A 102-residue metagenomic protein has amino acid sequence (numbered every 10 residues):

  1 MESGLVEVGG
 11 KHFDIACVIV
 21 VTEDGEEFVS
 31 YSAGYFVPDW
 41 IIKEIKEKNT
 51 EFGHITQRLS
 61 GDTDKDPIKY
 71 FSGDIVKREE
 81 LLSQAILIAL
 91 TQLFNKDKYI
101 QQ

Functional and structural regions predicted by a protein language model:
M1-Q102: Anionic-ligand binding patches
